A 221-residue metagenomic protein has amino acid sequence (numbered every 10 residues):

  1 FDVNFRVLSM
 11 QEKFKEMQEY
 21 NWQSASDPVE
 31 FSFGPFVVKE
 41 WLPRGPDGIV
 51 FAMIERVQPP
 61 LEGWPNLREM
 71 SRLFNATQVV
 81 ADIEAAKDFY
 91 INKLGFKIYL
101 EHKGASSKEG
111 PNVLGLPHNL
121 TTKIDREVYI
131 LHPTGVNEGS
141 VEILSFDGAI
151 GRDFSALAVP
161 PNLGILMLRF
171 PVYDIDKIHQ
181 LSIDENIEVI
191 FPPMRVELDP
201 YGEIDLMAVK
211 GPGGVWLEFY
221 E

Functional and structural regions predicted by a protein language model:
F5, Q11-E69, Q78, L100-I130 (+3 more regions): Vicinal oxygen chelate
F74-N75, D82, I98-Y99: Solenoidal tandem-repeat scaffolds enriched in leucines and small polar residues
E84-L94, I98: Conserved active-site alpha-helix within GNAT-family acetyltransferase domains
L144, A149-G151: Eukaryotic modular interaction domains in large regulatory/scaffold proteins
V159: Short, glycine-/aromatic-enriched active-site segment of Class I SAM-dependent methyltransferases
G164-L168: Low-complexity, glycine/alanine/valine/leucine- and proline-rich hydrophobic stretches
